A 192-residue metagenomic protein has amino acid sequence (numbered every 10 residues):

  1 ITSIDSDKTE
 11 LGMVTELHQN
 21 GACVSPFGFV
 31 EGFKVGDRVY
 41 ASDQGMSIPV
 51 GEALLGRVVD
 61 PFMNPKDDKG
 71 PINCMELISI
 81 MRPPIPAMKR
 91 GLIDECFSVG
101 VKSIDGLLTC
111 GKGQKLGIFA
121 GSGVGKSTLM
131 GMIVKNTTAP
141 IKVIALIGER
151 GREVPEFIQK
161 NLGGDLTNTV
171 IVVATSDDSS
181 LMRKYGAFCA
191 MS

Functional and structural regions predicted by a protein language model:
I1-F97: Acidic-enriched and Gly/Ser
K102-F119, T128-S192: Switch/coupling sub-region of P-loop NTPases
S122: The conserved Walker
G125: Conserved glycine(s) of the Walker
